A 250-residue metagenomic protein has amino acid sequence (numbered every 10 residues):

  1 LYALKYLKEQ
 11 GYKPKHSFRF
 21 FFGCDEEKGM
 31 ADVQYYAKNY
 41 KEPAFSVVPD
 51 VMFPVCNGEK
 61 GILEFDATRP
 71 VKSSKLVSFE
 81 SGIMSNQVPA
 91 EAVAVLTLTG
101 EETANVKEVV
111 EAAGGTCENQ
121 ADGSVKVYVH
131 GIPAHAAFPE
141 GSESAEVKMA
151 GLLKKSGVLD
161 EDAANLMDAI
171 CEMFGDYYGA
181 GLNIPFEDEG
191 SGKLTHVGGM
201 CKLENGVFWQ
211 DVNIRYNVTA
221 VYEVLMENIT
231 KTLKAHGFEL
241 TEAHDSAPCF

Functional and structural regions predicted by a protein language model:
L1-K72, E101, K107, E111 (+2 more regions): Acidic/histidine-rich catalytic neighborhood of metal-dependent amide-processing enzymes
E64, P70-F250: Metal-dependent amide/peptide-bond hydrolase catalytic core, centered on the "pita-bread" metallohydrolase fold
